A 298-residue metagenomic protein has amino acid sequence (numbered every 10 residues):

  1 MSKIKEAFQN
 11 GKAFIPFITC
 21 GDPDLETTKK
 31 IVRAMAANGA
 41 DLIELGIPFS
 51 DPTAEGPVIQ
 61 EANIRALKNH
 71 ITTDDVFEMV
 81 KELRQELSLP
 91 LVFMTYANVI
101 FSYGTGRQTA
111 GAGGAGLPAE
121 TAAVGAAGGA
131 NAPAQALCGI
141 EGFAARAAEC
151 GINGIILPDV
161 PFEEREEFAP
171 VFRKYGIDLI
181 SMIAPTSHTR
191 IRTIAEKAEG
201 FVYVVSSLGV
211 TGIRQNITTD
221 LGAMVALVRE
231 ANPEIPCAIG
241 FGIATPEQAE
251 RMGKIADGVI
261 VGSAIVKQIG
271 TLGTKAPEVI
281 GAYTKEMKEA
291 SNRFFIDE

Functional and structural regions predicted by a protein language model:
M1-F17, V80: N-terminal amphipathic alpha-helix/helix-capping segment at the start of soluble metabolic enzymes
S2-K5, D51-P57, I71-E78, C138 (+5 more regions): Active-site-adjacent beta->alpha loops and helix N-cap segments on the catalytic face of soluble alpha/beta enzymes
G11-I15, L87-Y96, F172-M182, E230-G240: Short beta-strand/loop segments at the ligand-binding rim of alpha/beta enzyme cores
T28-R33, S187-A195, I243-V259: Catalytic cores of alpha/beta
L45-S50, I155-I156, P161-E164, S206-I213 (+1 more regions): Glycine-rich phosphate-binding active-site loops on the catalytic face of alpha/beta enzymes
I47-F49, E61-Q108, A136-L157: Active-site beta->alpha loop and helix N-cap motifs at the rims of alpha/beta catalytic domains
N98-I100, G106, G139-N216: Conserved anion-binding
L227-I235, A244-E250, K254-E298: Alpha/beta catalytic cores of nucleotide-metabolism and tRNA/nucleoside-modifying enzymes
